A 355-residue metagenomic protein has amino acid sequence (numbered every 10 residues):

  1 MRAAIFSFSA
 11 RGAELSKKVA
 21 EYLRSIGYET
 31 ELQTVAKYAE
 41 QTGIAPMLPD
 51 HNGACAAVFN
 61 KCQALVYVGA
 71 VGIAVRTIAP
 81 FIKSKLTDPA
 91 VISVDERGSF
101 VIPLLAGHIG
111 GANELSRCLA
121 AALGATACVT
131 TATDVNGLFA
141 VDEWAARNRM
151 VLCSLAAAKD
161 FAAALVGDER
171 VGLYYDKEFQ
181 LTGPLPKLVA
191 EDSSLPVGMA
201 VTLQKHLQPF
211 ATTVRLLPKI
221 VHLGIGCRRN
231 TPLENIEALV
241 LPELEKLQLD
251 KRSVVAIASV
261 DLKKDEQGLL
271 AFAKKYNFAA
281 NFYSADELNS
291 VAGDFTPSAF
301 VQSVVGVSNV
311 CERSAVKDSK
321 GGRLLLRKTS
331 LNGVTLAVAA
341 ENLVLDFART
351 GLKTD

Functional and structural regions predicted by a protein language model:
M1-I5: Extreme N-terminal starter segment of soluble prokaryotic enzymes
F8: Glycine-rich Rossmann-fold phosphate-binding loop(s) that bind the pyrophosphate of adenine dinucleotide cofactors
G12-K17, E21-A39, A45-D50, A57-N113 (+6 more regions): Conserved mixed alpha/beta catalytic, RNA-binding, or beta-rich assembly cores of soluble enzyme, regulatory
I44-Q63, D294-V305, V310-C311: Glycine-rich, anion-gripping cofactor-binding loops and their flanking helix/strand elements in enzyme active sites
H51-G53, D88-A90, L217-K219, S284-E287 (+1 more regions): A broad, low-specificity signal for short, low-complexity segments enriched in glycine/proline and polar/charged
C118-A127, A157-E169, A279-S290, E312-G321: Short, surface-exposed, charge-dense and proline/glycine-enriched linear segments
A256-A315, S319-V334, D355: C-terminal non-catalytic interaction/assembly regions of soluble proteins
